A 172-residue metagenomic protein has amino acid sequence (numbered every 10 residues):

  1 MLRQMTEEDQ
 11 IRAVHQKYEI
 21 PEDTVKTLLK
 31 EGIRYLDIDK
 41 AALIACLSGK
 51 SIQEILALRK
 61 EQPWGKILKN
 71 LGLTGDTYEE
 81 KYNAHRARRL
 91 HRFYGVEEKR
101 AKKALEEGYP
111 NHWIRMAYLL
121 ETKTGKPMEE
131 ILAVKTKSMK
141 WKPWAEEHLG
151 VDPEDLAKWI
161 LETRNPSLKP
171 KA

Functional and structural regions predicted by a protein language model:
M1-A172: General marker for long, soluble alpha-helical cores
